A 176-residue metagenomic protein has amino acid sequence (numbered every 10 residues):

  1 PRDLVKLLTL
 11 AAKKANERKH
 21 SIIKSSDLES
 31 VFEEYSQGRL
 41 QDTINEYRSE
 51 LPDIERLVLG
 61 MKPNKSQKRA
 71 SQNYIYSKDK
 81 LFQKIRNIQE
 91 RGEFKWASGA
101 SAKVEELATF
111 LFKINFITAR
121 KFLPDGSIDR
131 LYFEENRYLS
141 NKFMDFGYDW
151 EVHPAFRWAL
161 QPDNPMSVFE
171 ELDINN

Functional and structural regions predicted by a protein language model:
R2-N176: C-terminal leucine-rich, beta-strand-based interaction scaffolds used for sensing/assembly
